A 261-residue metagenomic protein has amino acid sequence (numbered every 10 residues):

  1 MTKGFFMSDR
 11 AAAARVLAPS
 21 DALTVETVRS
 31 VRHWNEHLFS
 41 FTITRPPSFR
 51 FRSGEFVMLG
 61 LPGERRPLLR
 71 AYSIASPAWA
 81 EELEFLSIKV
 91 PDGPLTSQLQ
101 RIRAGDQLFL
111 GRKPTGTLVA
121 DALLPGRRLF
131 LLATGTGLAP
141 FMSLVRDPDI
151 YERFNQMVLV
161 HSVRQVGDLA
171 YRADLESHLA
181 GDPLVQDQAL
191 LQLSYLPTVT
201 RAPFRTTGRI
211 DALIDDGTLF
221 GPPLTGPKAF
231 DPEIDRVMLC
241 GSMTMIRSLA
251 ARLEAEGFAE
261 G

Functional and structural regions predicted by a protein language model:
K3-F6, A11-A13, A18-T24, V160 (+1 more regions): Reductase modules of NAD(P)H-dependent flavoproteins
R10-D106: Ferredoxin-reductase
G54, G137, S242: Short, conserved phosphate/pyrophosphate- and ester-handling motifs at nucleotide-, phospho-/glycolipid
I88-V90, T134, S162-R164, T198-T200: Cofactor-binding loop segments of dinucleotide-utilizing enzymes, especially the Rossmann-like FAD- and NAD(P)+-binding
P114-L124: A short, basic/flexible loop-to-alpha-helix module at the beginning of a structural domain
L129-L132, M238: Conserved beta-strand elements of the Class I
T134-P140: Ser/Thr-glycine-rich phosphate-binding loops at phosphate-binding pockets of nucleotides, nucleotide cofactors
P140-E152: Histidine-anchored nucleotide/phosphate-binding helix
